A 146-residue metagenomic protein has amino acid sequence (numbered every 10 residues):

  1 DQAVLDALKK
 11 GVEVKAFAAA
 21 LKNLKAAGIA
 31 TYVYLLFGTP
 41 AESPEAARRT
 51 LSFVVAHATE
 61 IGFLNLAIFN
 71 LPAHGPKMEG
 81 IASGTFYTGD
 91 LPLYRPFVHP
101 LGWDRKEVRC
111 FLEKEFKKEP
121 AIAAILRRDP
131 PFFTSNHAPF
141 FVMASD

Functional and structural regions predicted by a protein language model:
D1-D146: A structural motif corresponding to the C-terminal lobe/cap of the Radical SAM core domain
